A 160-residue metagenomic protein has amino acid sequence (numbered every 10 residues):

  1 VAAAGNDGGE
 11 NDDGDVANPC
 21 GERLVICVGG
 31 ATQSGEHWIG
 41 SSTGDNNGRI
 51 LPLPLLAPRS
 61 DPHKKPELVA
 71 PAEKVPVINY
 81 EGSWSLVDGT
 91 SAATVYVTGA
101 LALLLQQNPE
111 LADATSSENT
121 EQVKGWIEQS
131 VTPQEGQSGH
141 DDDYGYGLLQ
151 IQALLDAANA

Functional and structural regions predicted by a protein language model:
V1-L24, S34, H63, I78-Y96 (+2 more regions): Substrate-binding/access-modulating region of protease and related hydrolase catalytic domains
A4-E10, G29-T32, S41-G44, A72 (+3 more regions): Sec/Tat-exported extracytoplasmic proteins
G5, L148-A160: Secreted peptidase-domain scaffold signal
G21-V25, S34-G35, N46, S60-K65 (+1 more regions): Subtilisin-like serine protease catalytic core
I26, P66, A102, G125-Q129 (+1 more regions): Generic alpha-helical structural context detector
G30-V95, E135: Catalytic-core environment of secreted peptidases
L68, A100, G145: Divalent metal-coordination and catalytic microenvironments
A72-H140: Hydrolase catalytic cores
